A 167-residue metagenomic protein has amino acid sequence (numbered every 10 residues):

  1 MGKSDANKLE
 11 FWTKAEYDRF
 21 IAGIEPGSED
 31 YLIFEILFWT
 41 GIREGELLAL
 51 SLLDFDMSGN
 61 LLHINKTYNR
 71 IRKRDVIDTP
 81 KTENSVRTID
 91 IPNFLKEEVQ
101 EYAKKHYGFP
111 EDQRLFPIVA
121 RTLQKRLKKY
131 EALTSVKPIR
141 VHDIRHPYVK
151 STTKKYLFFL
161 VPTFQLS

Functional and structural regions predicted by a protein language model:
M1, A6, I118-R121, K137-D143: N-terminal core-binding DNA-recognition domain of tyrosine site-specific recombinases/integrases
M1-E44, L48-L50, S58, R145: Basic, Lys/Arg- and aromatic-enriched nucleic-acid-binding interface segment
K3, F11, Y68, K96 (+1 more regions): Catalytic-site neighborhood detector that most strongly recognizes the C-terminal catalytic loop/helix of tyrosine
K14-A15, P92-K137, Y148: Active-site/catalytic core of tyrosine-dependent DNA strand-transfer enzymes
E16, A49-E101: Conserved tyrosine-mediated DNA breakage-rejoining catalytic core shared by Y-recombinases
D30, S58, S85, P110 (+2 more regions): Exposed loop/turn and edge beta-strand positions of beta-sandwich/beta-sheet ligand-binding modules
E35, W39, G45-E46, K129 (+1 more regions): C-terminal catalytic core of tyrosine-transesterase DNA break-rejoin enzymes
L61-I64, L115, R140, S151 (+1 more regions): Short functional hotspots where side chains directly engage DNA or cofactors
